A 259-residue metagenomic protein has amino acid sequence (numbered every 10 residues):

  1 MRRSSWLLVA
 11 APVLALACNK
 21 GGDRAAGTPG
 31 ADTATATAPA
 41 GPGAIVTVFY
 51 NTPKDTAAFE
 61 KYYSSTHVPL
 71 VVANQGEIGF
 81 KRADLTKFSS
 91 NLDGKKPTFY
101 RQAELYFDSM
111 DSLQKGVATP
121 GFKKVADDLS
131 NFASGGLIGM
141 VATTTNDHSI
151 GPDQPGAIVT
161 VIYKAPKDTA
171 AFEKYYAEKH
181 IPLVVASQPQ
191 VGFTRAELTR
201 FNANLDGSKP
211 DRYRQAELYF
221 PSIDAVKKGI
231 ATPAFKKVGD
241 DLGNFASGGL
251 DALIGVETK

Functional and structural regions predicted by a protein language model:
M1-L7: Bacterial N-terminal signal peptides that target proteins for export
S4, C18-K259: Macromolecular interaction modules
L8-A15: Bacterial N-terminal signal peptides
